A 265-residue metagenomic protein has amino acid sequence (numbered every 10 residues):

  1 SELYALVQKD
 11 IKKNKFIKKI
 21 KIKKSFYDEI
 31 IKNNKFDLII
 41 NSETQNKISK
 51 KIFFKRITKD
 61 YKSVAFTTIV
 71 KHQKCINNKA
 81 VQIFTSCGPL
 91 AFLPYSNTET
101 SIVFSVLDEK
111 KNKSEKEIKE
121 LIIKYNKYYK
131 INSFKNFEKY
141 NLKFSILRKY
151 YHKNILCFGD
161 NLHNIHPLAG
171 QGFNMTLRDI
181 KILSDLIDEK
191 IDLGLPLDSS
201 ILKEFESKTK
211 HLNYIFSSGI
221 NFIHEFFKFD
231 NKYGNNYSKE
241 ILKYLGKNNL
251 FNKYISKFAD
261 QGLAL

Functional and structural regions predicted by a protein language model:
S1-I69: Conserved N-terminal helical subregion
S1-K9, E109-K116, L142, D230: Short beta-strand to alpha-helix junction loop
L3-Y4, Q8, S63, K119 (+4 more regions): A general structural signal for well-ordered alpha-helical segments in protein cores
D10-K13, H72, L186-K190: Active-site catalytic microenvironments for nucleophilic, acid-base chemistry
N14-K15, H152, N248: Acidic-histidine catalytic/liganding microenvironments
S42-Y129, F134-F137: Conserved FAD-binding catalytic core of PHBH/FMO-like flavoproteins
K110-S199: FAD/FMN-dependent oxidoreductases across multiple families
D185-L265: C-terminal helical "tail/cap" subdomain of flavin- and related membrane-associated enzymes
